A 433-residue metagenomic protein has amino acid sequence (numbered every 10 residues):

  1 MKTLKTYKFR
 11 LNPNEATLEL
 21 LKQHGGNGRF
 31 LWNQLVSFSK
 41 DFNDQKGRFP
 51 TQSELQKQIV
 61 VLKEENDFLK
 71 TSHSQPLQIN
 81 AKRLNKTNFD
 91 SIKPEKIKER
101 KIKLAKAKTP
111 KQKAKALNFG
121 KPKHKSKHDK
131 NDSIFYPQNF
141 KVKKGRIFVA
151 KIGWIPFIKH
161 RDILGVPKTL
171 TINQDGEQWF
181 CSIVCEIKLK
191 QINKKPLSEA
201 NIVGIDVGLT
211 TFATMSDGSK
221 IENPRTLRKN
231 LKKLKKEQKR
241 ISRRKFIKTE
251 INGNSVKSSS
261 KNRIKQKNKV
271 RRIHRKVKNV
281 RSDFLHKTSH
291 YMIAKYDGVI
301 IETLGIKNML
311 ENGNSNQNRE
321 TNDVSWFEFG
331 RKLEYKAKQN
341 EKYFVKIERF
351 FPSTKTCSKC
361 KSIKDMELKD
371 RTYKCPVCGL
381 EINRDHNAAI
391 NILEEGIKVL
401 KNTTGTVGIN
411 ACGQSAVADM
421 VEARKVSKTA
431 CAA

Functional and structural regions predicted by a protein language model:
M1-L77: Gly/serine-rich nucleotide phosphate-binding loop at the start of the catalytic core of nucleotide/ADP-ribose-handling
S37, N318-E320, V324-A433: Positively charged, low-complexity nucleic-acid-binding target-recognition regions
F42-D44, R48-E65, D175-G330, N402-A433: Substrate-contacting helices/loops that form the catalytic groove of nucleic-acid and nucleotide-polymer processing
Q52-N173, D323: Acidic carboxylate diad motif detector
K143, D175, S216-S219, C360 (+1 more regions): Short acidic-glycine loop/turn motifs at beta-strand connectors
K144-A150, T211-M215, R371-K374: Short polybasic amphipathic segments
R146-P156, I183-K188, D217-S219, G379: Secondary-structure transition/turn motif
